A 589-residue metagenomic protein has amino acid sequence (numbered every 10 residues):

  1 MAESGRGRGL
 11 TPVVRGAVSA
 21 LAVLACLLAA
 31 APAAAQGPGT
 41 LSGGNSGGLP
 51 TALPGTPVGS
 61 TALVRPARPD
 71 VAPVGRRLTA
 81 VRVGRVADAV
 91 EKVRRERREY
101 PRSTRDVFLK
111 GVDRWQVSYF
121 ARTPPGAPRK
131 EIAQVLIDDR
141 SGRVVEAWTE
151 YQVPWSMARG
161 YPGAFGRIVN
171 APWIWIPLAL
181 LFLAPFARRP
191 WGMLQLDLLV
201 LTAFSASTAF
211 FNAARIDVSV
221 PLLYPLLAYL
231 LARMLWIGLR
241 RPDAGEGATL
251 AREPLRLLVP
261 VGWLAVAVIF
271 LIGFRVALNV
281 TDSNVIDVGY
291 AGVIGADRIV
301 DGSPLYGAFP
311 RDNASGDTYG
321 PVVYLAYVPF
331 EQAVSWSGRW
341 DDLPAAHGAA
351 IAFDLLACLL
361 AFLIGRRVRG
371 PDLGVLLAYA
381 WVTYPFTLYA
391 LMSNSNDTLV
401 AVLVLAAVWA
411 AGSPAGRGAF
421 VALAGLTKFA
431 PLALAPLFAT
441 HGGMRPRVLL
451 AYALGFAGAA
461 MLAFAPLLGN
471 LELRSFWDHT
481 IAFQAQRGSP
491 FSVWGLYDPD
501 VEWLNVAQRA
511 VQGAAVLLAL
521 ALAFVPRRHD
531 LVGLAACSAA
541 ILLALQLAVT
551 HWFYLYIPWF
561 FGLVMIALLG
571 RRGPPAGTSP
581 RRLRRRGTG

Functional and structural regions predicted by a protein language model:
A17-A29: Bacterial N-terminal signal peptides
L24-C26, A33-A35, S156-V261: Membrane-embedded, hydrophobic transmembrane alpha-helices
Q36, R94-R140: Exposed beta-strand-loop-beta-strand "reactive/processing" segments of non-cytosolic proteins
V58-V74: Acidic/histidine-rich, surface-exposed loop or edge segments in extracytoplasmic proteins
D70-L109, V169-P172: Short, non-transmembrane alpha-helical segments in secretory-pathway proteins
A127-G160: Extended, hydrophilic extramembrane loops/domains of integral membrane proteins
T202, A214-L264, L271-V408, A415 (+3 more regions): Primarily membrane-embedded glycan-assembly and transfer machineries that use lipid-linked glycans
G418-A424, A430-H441, Y556-P558: Transmembrane-embedded, aromatic-rich helix segments that form part of the hydrophobic channel/pocket engaging
